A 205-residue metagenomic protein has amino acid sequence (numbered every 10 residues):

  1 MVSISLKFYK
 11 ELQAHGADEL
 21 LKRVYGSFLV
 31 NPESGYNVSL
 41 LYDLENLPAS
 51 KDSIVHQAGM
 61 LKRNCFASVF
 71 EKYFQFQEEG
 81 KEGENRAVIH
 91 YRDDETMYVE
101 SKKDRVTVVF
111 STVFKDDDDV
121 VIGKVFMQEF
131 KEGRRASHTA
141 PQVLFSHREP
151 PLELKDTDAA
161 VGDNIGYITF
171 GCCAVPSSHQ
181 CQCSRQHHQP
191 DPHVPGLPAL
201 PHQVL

Functional and structural regions predicted by a protein language model:
M1, D93-K102: Broad, structure-driven detector of short, well-ordered beta-strand segments within folded domains
V2-K7, S34-N64: Terminal, regulation- and interaction-focused segments at domain boundaries
S5-G35, L41, S68-E84, K103-C173: Short, internal acidic amphipathic alpha-helical interface segments that mediate docking to partner proteins
A14, D18, K51-K62, H187 (+1 more regions): Generic alpha-helical secondary structure
G83-M97: Secretory pathway targeting signatures of secreted, lumenal, and periplasmic proteins
S178-H188: A short acidic/glycine-rich loop-to-helix N-cap element
Q186-L205: Mixed-charge, glycine-accented linear interaction segment located at domain edges/termini
